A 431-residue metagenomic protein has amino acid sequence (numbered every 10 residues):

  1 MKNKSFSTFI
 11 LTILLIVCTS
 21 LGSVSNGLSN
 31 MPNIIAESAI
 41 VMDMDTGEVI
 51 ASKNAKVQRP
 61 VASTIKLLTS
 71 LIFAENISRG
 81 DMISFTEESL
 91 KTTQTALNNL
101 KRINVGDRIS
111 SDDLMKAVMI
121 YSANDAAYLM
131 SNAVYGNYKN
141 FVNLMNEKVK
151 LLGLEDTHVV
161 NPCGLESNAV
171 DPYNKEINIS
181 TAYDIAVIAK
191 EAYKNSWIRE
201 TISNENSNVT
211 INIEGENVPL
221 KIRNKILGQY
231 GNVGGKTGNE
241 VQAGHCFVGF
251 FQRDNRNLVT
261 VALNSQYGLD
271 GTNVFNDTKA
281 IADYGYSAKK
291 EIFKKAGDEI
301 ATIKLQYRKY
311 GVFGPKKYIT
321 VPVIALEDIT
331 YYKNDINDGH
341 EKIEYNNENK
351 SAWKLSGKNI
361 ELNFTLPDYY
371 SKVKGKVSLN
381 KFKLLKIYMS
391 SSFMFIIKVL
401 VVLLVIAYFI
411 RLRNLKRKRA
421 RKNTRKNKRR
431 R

Functional and structural regions predicted by a protein language model:
K2-F6, V61, D107, S111 (+2 more regions): Structural motif marking the loop-to-transmembrane transition
K2-G27, M394-R413: Sec-dependent N-terminal signal peptides of Gram-positive bacterial secreted proteins and lipoproteins
F6, I16, S20-G22, T46 (+5 more regions): Generic "edge-of-domain/loop-turn" microfeature
G22-S196: Active-site-adjacent loops and short helices of periplasmic peptidoglycan-processing enzymes
H158, D171-V399, I406-K422, K426: Domain-terminus/edge residues, biased toward the C-terminal soluble/receptor-binding domains of extracytoplasmic
K428-R431: Solvent-exposed, low-complexity, intrinsically disordered, charge-rich segments adjacent to transmembrane helices
